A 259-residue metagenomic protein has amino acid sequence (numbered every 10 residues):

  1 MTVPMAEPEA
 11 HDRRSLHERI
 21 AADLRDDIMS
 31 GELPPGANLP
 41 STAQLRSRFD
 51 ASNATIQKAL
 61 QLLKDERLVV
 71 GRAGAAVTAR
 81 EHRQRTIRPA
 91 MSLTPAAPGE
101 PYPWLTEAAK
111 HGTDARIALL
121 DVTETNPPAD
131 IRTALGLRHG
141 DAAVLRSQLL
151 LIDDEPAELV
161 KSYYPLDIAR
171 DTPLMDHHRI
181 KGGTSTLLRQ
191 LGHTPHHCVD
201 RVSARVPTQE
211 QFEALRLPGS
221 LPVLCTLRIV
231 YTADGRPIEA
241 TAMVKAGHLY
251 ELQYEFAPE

Functional and structural regions predicted by a protein language model:
T2-R19, S47-R48, K58-A134, R138-H139 (+5 more regions): HTH-adjacent hinge/linker in prokaryotic transcriptional regulators
R19-A37: Short helix->loop/beta-hairpin flanking segments within DNA-binding domains
G36-D50, L63: A short alpha-helical element within helix-turn-helix/winged-helix DNA-binding domains across DNA-binding proteins
T113-E259: C-terminal all-alpha effector/ligand-binding and dimerization domain of prokaryotic HTH-type transcriptional repressors
